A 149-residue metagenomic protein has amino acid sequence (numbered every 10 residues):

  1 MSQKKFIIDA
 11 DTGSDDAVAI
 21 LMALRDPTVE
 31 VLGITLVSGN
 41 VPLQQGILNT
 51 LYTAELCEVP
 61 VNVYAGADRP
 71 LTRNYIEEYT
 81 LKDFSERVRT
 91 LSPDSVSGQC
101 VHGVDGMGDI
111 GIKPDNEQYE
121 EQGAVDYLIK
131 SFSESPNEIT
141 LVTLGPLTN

Functional and structural regions predicted by a protein language model:
M1-N149: N-terminal acidic, glycine/proline-rich low-complexity segments
